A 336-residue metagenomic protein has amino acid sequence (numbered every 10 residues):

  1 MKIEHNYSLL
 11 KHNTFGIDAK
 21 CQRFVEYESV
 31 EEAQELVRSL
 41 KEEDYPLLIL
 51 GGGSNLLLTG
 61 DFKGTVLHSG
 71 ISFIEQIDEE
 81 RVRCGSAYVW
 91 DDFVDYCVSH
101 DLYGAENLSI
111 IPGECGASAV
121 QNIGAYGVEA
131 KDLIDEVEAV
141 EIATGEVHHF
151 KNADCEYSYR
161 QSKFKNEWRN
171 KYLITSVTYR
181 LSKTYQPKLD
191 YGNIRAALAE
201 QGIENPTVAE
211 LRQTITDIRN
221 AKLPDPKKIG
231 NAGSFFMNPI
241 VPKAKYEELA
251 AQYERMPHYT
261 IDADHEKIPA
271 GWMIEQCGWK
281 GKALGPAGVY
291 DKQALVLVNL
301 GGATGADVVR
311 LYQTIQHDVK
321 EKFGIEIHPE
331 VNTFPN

Functional and structural regions predicted by a protein language model:
M1-A143: Anion-binding (especially nucleotide phosphate/pyrophosphate-binding) glycine-rich loop and adjoining beta-alpha core
E4-H5, K11-I17, V147-A306, K322-N336: Phosphate/pyrophosphate- and phosphate-bearing ligand-binding catalytic cores of soluble enzymes
S29, G53, G113, G145 (+4 more regions): Residue-level signal for inorganic ion chemistry
V37, V94, R195, G271 (+1 more regions): Short glycine-/small-residue-rich flexible loop motifs, especially phosphate/cofactor-binding loops
E42-P46, Q316-F323: A common structural junction motif
L102, G305-V308: Beta-rich strand-turn-strand
